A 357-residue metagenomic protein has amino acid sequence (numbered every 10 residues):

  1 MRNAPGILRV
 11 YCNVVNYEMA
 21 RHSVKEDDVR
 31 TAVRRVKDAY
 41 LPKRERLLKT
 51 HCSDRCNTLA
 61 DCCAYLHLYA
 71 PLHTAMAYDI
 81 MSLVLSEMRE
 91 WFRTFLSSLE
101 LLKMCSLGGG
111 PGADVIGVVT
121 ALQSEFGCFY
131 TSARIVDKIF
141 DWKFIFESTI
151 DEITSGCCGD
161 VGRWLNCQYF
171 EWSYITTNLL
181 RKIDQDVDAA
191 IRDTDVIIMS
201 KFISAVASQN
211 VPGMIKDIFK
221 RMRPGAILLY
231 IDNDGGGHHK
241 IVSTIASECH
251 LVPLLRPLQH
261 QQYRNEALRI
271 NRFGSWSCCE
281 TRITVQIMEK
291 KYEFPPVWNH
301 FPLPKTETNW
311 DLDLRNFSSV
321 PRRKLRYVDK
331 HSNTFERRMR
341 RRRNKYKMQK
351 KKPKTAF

Functional and structural regions predicted by a protein language model:
M1-D61: A short N-terminal interaction module
M1-V24, E125, K138-F357: Domain-level detector for long C-terminal conserved domains
L48, C56-L59, F129-T131, A226-G237: Plant-skewed but cross-kingdom recognition/interaction modules and surfaces
L48-L99: Class I SAM-dependent methyltransferase Rossmann-like catalytic core, especially the SAM/SAH-binding loop
H67-M81, G110-V115, K138-F146, A207-N210: Phosphate/oxyanion-binding active-site loops and adjacent basic polyanion-contact surfaces
L99-G110: Conserved class I S-adenosyl-L-methionine
P111-C128: Conserved SAM-binding loop of SAM-dependent methyltransferases across substrates and taxa, primarily the Class I
S132-K138: Conserved SAM-binding motif I beta-strand of class I
